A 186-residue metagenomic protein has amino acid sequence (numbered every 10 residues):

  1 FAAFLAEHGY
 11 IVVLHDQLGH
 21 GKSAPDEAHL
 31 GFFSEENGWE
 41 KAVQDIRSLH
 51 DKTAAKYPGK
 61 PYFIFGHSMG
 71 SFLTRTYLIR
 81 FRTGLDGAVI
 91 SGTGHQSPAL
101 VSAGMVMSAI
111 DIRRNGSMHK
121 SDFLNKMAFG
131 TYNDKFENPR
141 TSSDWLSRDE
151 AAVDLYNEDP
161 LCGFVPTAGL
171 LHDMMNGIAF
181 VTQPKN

Functional and structural regions predicted by a protein language model:
F1-A28: Conserved alpha/beta-hydrolase
A3, E7, A55, I79-T83: Short, well-ordered alpha-helices that flank and scaffold nucleotide-derived cofactor binding pockets
L14-H15, G66, I90: Hydrophobic residues in well-ordered beta-strands that form the structural core
S34-A54: Alpha/beta-hydrolase active-site loop
Y57-S68: Alpha/beta-hydrolase fold nucleophile elbow
G66-T76: Glycine-rich nucleophile elbow surrounding the catalytic serine of serine-hydrolase chemistry
T74-L161: Alpha/beta-hydrolase-fold enzymes
P166-N186: Conserved serine/cysteine hydrolase catalytic core
